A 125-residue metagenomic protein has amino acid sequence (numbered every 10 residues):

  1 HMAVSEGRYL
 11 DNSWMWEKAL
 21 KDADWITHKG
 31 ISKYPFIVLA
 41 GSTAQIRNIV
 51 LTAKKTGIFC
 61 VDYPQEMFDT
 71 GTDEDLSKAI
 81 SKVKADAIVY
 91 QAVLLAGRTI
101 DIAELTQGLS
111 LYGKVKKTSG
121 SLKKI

Functional and structural regions predicted by a protein language model:
H1-I125: Positively charged, small/polar-rich N-terminal and surface patches that mediate targeting and assembly and bind
